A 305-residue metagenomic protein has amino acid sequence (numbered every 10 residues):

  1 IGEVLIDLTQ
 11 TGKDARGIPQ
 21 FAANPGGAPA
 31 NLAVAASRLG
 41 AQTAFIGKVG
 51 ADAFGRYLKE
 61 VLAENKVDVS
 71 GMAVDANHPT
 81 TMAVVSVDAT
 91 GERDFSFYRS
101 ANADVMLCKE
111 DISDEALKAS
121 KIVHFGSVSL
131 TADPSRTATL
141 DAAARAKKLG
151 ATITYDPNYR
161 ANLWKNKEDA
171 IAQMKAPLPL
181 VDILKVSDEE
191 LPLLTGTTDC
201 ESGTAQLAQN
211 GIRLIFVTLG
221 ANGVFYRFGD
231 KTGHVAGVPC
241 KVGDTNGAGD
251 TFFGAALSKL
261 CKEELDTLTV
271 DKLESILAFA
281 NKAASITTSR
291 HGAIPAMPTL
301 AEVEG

Functional and structural regions predicted by a protein language model:
I1-D68, L107: Glycine-rich phosphate/adenosyl-contacting loop at the front of the ribokinase-like
V34, M82-S86, G223-Y226: Short beta-strand scaffold segments in enzyme catalytic cores
Q42, T152, I183, R213-L214: Proline-centered loop/turn at the N-terminus of a beta-strand
Q42-F125, E304-G305: Conserved N-terminal subdomain of the carbohydrate kinase-like
V128-A205, N222-G223: Conserved beta-alpha-beta core of the PfkB/ribokinase-like small-molecule kinase fold
A144-R145, G196-G305: Conserved phosphate-binding/catalytic region of the ribokinase-like
